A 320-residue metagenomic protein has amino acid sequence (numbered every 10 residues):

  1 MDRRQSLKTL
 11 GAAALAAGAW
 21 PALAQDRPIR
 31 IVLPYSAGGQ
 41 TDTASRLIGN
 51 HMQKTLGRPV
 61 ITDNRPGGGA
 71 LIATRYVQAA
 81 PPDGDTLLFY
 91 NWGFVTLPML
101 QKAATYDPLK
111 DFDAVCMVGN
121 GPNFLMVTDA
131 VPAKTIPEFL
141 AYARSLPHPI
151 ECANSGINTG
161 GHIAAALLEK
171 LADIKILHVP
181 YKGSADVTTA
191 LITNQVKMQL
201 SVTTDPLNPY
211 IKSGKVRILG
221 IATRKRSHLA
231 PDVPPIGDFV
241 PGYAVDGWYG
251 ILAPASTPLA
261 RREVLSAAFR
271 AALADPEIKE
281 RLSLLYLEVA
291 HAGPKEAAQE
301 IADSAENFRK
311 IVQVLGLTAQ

Functional and structural regions predicted by a protein language model:
M1-A13: N-terminal secretory signal peptides and thylakoid transit peptides that target proteins across membranes
A19-P21: N-terminal signal peptide c-region/cleavage motif recognized by signal peptidases
L23-K110, P149-E151, I157, D173-V202 (+3 more regions): N-terminal (or domain-start) structured segment
P28, K170, I174, K212 (+1 more regions): An extracytoplasmic/periplasmic, membrane-proximal ligand-sensing/linker region
A79-D85, M99-D186, I236, P241 (+1 more regions): Hinge/capping helix and adjacent helix->loop/strand transition within the periplasmic-binding protein
V196-M198, T203-I211, K215-F239: Anionic-ligand binding region
